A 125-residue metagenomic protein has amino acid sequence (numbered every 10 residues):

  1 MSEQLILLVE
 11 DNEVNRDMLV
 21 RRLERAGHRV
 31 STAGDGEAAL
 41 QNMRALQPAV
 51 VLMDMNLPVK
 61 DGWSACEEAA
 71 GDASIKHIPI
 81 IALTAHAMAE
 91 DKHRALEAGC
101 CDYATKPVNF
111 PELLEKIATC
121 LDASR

Functional and structural regions predicted by a protein language model:
E10: Conserved acidic carboxylate
D17-R25: Charged docking surfaces used in two-component/phosphorelay signaling
V20, V108-I117: C-terminal output helix
T32-V50: Acidic, metal-coordinating helix/loop segments flanking the phosphotransfer/catalytic sites of two-component signaling
A33-G34, L46, L57-K60, A69 (+2 more regions): Hydrophobic residue at a beta-alpha junction that N-caps the helix immediately following a catalytic beta-strand/loop
D54, T84: Active-site residues of response regulator receiver
C101: Short, glycine/charged-rich "phosphate-handling" switch motifs in NTP-dependent and phosphotransfer domains
